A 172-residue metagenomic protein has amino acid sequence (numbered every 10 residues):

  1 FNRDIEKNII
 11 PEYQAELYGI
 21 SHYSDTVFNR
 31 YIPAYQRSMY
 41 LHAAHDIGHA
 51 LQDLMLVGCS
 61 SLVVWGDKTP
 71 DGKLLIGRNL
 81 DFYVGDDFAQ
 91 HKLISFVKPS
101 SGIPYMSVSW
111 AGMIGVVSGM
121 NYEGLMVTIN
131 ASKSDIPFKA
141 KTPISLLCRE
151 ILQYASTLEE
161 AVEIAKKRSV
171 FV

Functional and structural regions predicted by a protein language model:
F1-E159: N-terminal mature-domain region immediately after signal-peptide cleavage in secreted/organellar precursors
T26, V170-F171: Intrinsically disordered or highly flexible coil/loop and linker segments, enriched in small and charged/polar residues
E150, F171-V172: C-terminal catalytic or substrate-handling cores of phosphate/nucleotide- and metal-cofactor-dependent proteins acting
L158-S169: Short, well-structured alpha-helical segments that form the helix of a local strand-helix-strand
